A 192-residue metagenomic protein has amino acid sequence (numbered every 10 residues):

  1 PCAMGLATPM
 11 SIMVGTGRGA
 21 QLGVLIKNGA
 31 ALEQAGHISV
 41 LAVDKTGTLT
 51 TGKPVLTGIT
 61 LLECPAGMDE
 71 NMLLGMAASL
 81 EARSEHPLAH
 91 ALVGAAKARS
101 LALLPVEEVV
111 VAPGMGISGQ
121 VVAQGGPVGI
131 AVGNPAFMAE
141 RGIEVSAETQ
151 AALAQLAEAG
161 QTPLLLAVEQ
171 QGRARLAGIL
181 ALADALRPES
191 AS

Functional and structural regions predicted by a protein language model:
L6-L22, I26-S192: Cytosolic catalytic headpiece of P-type ATPases
